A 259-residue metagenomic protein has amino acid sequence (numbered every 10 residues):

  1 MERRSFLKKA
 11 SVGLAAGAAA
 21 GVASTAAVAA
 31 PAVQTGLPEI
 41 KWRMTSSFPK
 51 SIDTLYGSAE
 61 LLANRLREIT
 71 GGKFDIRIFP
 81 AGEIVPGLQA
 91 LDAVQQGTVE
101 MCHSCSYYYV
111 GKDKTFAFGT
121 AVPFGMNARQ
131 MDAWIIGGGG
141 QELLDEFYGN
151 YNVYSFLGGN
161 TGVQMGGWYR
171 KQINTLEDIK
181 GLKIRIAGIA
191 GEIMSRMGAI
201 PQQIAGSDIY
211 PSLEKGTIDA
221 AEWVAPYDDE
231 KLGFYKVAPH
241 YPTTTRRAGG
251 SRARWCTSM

Functional and structural regions predicted by a protein language model:
E2-M131, L143-M259: N-terminal secretory/targeting leader peptides
G138-G139: Core domains of carbohydrate- and sulfate-ester-processing enzymes
